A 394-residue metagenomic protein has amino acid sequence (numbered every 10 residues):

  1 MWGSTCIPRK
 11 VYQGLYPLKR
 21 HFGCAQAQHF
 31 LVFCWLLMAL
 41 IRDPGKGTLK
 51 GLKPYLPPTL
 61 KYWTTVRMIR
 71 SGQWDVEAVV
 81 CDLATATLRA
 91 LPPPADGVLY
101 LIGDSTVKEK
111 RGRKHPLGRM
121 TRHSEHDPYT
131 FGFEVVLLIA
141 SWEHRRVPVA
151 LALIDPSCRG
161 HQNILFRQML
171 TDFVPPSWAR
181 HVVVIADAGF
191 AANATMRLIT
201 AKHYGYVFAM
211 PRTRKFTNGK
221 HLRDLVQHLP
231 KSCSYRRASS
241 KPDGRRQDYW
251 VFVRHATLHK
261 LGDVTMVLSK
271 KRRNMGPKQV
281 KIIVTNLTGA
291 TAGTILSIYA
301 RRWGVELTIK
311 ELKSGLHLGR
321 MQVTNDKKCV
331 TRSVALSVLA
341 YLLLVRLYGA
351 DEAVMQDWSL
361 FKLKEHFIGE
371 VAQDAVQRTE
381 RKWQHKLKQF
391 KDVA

Functional and structural regions predicted by a protein language model:
M1-E77: Gly/serine-rich nucleotide phosphate-binding loop at the start of the catalytic core of nucleotide/ADP-ribose-handling
L36, V280-W303: Extended, non-catalytic structural segments that build the interaction scaffolds of large macromolecular assemblies
A39, R67-H144: Active-site-proximal, Lys/Arg-enriched surface segment that forms a nucleic-acid-binding/basic interface patch
W63-R67, G72-Q73, H123-H181, Q279-V280: Electropositive, glycine- and tryptophan-enriched low-complexity nucleic-acid-binding patches
V79-L88, P92-P93, G97, P175 (+1 more regions): Long, charge-rich low-complexity segments
V107, I295-V323: Short amphipathic alpha-helical "interface-anchor" segments enriched in bulky aromatics
L151-N274, Q356-F361: An internal, acidic/charged active-site-proximal segment that coordinates divalent cations and/or engages
L318, Q322-Q373: Basic, amphipathic alpha-helical segments enriched in Lys/Arg and hydrophobic/aromatic residues
